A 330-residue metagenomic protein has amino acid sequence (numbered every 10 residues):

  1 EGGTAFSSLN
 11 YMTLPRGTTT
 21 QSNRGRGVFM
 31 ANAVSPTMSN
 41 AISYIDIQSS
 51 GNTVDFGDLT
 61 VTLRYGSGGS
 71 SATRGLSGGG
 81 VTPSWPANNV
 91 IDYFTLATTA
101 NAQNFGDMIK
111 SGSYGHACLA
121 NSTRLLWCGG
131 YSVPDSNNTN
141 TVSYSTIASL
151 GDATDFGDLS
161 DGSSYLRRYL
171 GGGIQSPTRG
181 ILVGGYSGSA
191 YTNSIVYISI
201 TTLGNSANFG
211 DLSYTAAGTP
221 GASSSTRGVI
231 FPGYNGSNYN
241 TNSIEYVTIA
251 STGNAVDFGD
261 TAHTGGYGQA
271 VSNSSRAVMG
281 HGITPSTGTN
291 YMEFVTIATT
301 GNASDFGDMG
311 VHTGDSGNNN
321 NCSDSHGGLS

Functional and structural regions predicted by a protein language model:
E1-S330: Polar, enzyme-active/binding microenvironments
